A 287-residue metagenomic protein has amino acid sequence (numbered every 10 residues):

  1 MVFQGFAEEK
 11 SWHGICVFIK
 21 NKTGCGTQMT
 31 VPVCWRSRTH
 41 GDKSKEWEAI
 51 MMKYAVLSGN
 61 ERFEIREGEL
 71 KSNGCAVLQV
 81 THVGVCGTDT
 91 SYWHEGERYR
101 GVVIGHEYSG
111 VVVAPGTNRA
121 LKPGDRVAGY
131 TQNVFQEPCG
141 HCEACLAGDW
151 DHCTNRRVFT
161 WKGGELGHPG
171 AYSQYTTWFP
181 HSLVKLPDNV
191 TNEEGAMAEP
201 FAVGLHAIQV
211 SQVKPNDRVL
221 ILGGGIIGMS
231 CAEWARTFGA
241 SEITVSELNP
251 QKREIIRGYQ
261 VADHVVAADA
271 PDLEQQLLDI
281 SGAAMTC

Functional and structural regions predicted by a protein language model:
K10-S11, I15, N21-T23, T39: Polybasic, lysine-rich low-complexity intrinsically disordered segments
C34-M51: Short, Lys/Arg-enriched N-terminal segments with co-localized hydrophobic residues within the first ~10-30 amino acids
K71-V83, G96-L146, P187-N189: Glycine-rich beta-strand-centered segment in the early N-terminal region that forms part of a ligand/cofactor-binding
V134-L222: NAD(P)H dinucleotide-binding glycine-rich loop of Rossmann-like/cofactor-binding domains, especially the beta1-alpha1
D188-L273: Mid-domain Rossmann-like dinucleotide-binding core that forms the NAD(H)/NADP(H) cofactor-binding site
D272-A284: Short amphipathic alpha-helix with an adjacent loop that forms part of the alpha/beta core around
